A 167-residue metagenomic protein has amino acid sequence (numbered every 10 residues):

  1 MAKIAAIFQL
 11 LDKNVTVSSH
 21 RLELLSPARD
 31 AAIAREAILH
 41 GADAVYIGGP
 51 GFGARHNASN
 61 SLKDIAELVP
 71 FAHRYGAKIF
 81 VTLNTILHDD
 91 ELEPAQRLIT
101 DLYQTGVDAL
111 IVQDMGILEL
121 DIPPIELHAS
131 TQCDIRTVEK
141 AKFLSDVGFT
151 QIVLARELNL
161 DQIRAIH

Functional and structural regions predicted by a protein language model:
M1-A5: Cationic, amphipathic, low-complexity segments that mediate targeting or membrane/lipid association
L11, F71, A77-D146: N-terminal active-site wall of soluble small-molecule enzyme domains
S18-Y46: N-terminal basic/disordered segments at the start of proteins
R21-L25, A44-Y46, G76-F80, A109 (+2 more regions): Structural preference for beta-strand elements that scaffold enzyme active sites
L25, E91, V153-R164: Active-site glycine- and acidic-residue-rich loops that bind and position anionic ligands or nucleotide-like cofactors
I38, H73, Y103, H167: Anion (oxyanion) recognition and catalysis
Y46-I65, T82-E91: Glycine-rich, proline-tolerant flexible connector loops at the mouths of alpha/beta enzymes
R55-A58, R136-S145, Q162-A165: Short, charged, surface-exposed secondary-structure boundary motifs
